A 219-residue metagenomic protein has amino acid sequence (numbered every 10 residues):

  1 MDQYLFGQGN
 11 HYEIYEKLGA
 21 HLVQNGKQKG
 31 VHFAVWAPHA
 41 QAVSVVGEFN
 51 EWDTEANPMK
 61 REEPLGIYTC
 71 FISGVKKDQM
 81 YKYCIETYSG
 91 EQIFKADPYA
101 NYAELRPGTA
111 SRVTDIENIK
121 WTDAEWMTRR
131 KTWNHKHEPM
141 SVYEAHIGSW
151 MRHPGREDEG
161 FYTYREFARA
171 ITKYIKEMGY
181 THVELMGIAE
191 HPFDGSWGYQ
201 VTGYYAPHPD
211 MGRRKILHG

Functional and structural regions predicted by a protein language model:
M1-Q28, H32, E62-E144, S149-R156 (+1 more regions): The feature marks proteins involved in alpha-glucan
W36-V43: Short proline/glycine-enriched turn/loop motifs at strand-loop junctions of beta-rich domains
V43-V45, Y81: Short beta-strand elements bearing conserved aromatic residues within extracellular beta-rich modules
E48-D53, Y88: Change "in extracellular beta-sheet-rich domains … of secreted and cell-surface proteins" to "in beta-sheet-rich domains
T54-E63: Solvent-exposed serine/threonine-rich low-complexity stretches and specific carbohydrate-binding patches
R152-G155, E159-Y162, K173-H218: Aromatic-lined carbohydrate-binding/catalytic grooves of carbohydrate-active enzymes
T163-R169: Glycine-rich anion/phosphate-binding loops
